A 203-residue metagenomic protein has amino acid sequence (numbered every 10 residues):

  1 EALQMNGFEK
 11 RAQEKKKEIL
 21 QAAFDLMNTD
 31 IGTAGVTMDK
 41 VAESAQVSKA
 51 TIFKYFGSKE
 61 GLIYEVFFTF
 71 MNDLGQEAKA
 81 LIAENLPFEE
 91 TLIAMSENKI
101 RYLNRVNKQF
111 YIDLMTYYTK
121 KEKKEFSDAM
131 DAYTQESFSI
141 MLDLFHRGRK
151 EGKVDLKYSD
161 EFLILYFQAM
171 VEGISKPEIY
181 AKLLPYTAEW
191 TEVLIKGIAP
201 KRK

Functional and structural regions predicted by a protein language model:
E1-I31, G35-S44, G61: Basic, helix-initiating cap at the start of DNA-binding domains
E1-N6, A94, R101, S139 (+3 more regions): C-terminal peripheral helix-coil segments that are non-catalytic and often amphipathic
Q13-Q21, A34-G35, Y55-K79, I93 (+1 more regions): An amphipathic alpha-helix adjacent to DNA-recognition modules
D30-T33, K54, A83, D155: Helix-turn-helix/winged-helix DNA-binding modules
Q46-F56: Short hydrophobic/aromatic patch on the recognition helix
E65, K79-V106, I164-F167, T187: Hydrophobic alpha-helical connector segments
N72-G75, K123-E151, E161-L165, K176: Amphipathic alpha-helical packing segments from all-alpha helical-bundle domains
I100-I140: Short secondary-structure transition hinges
